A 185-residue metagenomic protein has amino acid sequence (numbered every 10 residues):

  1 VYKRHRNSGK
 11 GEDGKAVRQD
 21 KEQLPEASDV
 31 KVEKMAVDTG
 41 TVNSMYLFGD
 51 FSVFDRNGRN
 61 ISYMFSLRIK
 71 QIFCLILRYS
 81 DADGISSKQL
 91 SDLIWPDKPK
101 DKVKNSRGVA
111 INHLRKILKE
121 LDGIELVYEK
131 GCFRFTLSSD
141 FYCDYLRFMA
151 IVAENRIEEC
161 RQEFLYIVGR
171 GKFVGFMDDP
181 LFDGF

Functional and structural regions predicted by a protein language model:
Y2-R68, E125, C132: Short boundary/linker motifs that mark transitions into or out of structured domains
T41-N43, V109-C143: DNA-binding patch around the recognition helix
Y46, C74, F148: Active-site-flanking beta-strand signature of metal-NTP-handling nucleotidyl enzymes and homologous cyclase-like
N60-I94, L114: Short amphipathic alpha-helical recognition elements used for nucleic-acid or partner binding across transcription
P99-K102, R134-F185: Intrinsically disordered, charged and Pro/Gly-enriched terminal/linker segments that flank large helical-solenoid
